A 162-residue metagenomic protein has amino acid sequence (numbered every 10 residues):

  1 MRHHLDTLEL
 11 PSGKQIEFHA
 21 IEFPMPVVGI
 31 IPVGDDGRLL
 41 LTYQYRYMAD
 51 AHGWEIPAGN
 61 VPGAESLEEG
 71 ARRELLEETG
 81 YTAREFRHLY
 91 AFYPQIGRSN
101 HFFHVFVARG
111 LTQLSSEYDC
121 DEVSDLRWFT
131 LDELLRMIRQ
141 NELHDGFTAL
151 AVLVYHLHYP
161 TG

Functional and structural regions predicted by a protein language model:
M1-G29, G34-D35: Acidic, metal-coordinating catalytic segment for phosphate/diphosphate chemistry, firing primarily on the Nudix
H3, E17-F18, T42, I56 (+2 more regions): Hydrophobic residues on conserved beta-strands that form the core of alpha/beta folds
A20-I21, Y45, P94: Residue-level structural signal for beta-strand termini and adjacent loop
P24-G29, G34, G59-G146: Unchanged
M25-A51, E55: A glycine-rich, hydrophobic loop/mini-helix early in the fold
L157-G162: Generic C-terminal helix-cap and adjacent flexible tail
